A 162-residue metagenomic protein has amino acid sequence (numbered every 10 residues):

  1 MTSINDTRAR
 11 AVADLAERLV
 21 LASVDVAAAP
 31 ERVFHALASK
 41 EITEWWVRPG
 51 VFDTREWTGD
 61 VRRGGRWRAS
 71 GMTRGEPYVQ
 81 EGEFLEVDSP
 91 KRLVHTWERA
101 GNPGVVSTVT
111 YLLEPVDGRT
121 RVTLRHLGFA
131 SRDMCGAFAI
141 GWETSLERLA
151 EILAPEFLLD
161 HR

Functional and structural regions predicted by a protein language model:
M1-D53: Hydrophobic ligand-binding cavity/cleft-lining segments
D14-A16, R74-Y78, N102-V105: A generic structural micro-feature
L21, E41-P77, H161-R162: Short beta-edge strand/loop motif at the mouth of beta-sheet-based domains
V24, W57, Q80-L85, W97 (+1 more regions): Hydrophobic/aromatic beta-strand elements that line small-molecule binding cavities or substrate pockets in beta-rich
R32-H35, S39-E44, A139-I152: K/E-rich alpha-helical interaction surfaces of small helical-bundle regulatory domains
D88-L93: Short, conserved beta-turn/loop elements at beta-strand boundaries and strand-helix junctions
V94-T144, H161: Beta-strand/loop substructures that line and gate deep hydrophobic ligand-binding cavities in soluble
E151-R162: Short, highly charged C-terminal tails/helix-capping segments
